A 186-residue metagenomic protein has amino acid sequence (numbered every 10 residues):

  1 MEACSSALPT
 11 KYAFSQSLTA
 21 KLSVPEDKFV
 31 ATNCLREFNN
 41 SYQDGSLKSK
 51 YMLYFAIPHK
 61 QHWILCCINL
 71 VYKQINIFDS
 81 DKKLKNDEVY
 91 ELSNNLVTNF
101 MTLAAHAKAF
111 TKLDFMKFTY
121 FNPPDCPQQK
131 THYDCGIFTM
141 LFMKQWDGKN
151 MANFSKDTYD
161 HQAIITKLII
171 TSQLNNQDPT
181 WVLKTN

Functional and structural regions predicted by a protein language model:
M1-N186: Enzymes acting in ubiquitin/UBL processing and closely related pathways, dominated by cysteine-dependent isopeptidases
